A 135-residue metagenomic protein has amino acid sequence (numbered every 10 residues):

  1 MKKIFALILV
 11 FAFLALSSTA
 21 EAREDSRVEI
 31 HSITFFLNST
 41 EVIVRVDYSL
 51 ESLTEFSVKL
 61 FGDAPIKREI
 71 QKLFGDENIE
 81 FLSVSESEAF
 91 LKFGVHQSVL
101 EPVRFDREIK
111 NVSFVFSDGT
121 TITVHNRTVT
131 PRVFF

Functional and structural regions predicted by a protein language model:
M1-I4, I8: Positively charged n-region of N-terminal signal peptides that target proteins for export
I8-A15: Bacterial N-terminal signal peptides
S17-F135: Lumenal/extracellular ectodomains and adaptor appendage modules of the eukaryotic vesicle/secretory system
